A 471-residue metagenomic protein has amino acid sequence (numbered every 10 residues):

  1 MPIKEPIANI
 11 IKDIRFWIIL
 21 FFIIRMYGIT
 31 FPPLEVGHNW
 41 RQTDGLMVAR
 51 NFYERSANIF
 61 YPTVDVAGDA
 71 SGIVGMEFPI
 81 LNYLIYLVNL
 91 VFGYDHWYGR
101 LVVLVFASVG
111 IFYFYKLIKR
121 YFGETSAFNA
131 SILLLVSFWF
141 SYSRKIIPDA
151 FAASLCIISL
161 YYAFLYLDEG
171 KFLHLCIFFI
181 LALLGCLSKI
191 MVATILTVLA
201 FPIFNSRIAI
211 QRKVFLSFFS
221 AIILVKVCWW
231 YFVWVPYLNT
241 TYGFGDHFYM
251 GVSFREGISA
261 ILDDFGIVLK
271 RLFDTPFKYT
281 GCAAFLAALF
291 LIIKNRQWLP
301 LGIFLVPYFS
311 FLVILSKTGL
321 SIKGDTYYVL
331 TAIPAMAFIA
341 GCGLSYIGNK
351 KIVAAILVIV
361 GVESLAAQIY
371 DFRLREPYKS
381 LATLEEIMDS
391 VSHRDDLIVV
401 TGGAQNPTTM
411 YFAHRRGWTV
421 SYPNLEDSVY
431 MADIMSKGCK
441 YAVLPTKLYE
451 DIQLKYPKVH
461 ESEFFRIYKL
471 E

Functional and structural regions predicted by a protein language model:
M1-E5, Y162-L175, A182, A193-I223 (+2 more regions): Perimembrane helix-loop-helix junctions
D13-I19, W97, F114-V136, A153-S154 (+2 more regions): Transmembrane-helix signature of polytopic, membrane-embedded enzymes that assemble or transfer cell-envelope glycans
R15-I19, I180, F219-I223, R296 (+2 more regions): Signature aromatic-anchored transmembrane alpha helix within multi-pass, membrane-resident enzymes that catalyze glycan
D44-R55, L196-N295, F309-I314, T318-G319: Transmembrane-lumen/periplasm boundary regions of multi-pass, lipid-linked membrane glycan transferases
Y98-Y121, I158-Y162, F290: Transmembrane-helix motifs of polytopic, lipid-linked glycan transferases
K119-T125, S159-L175, G185, L344: Membrane-interface transmembrane helices that cradle and orient dolichyl/undecaprenyl
R144-A152: Short acidic/glycine- and proline-prone juxtamembrane loop motifs at membrane-interface regions of multi-pass membrane
L374, Y378, D389-S428, C439-K447: Short periplasmic/luminal acceptor-recognition loop of GT-C membrane glycosyltransferases, typified by
